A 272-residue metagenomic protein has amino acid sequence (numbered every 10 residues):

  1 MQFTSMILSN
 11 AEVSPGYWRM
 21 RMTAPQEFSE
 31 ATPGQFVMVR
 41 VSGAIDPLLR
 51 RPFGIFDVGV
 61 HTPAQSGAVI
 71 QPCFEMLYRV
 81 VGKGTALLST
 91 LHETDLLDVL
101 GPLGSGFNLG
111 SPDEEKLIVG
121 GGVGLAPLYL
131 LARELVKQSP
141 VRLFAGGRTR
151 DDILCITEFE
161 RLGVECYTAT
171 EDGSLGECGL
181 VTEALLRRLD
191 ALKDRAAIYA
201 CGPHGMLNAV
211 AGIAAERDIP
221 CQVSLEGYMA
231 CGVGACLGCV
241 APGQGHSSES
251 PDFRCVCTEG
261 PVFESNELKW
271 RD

Functional and structural regions predicted by a protein language model:
M1, F253-D272: Short, basic/aromatic-enriched C-terminal tail that caps enzymatic domains
Q2-E93: Ferredoxin-reductase
K83-Y228: FNR/FR-type flavoprotein reductase catalytic core
H204, G227-P261: Local cysteine-cluster metal-coordination motifs and their immediate loop/turn environment, predominantly Fe-S cluster
